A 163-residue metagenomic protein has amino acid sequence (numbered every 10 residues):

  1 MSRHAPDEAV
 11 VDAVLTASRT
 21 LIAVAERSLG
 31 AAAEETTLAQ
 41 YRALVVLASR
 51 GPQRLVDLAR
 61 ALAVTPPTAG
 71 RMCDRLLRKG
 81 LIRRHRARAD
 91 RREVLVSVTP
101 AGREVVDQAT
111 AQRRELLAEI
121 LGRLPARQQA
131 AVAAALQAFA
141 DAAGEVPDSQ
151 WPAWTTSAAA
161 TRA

Functional and structural regions predicted by a protein language model:
M1-A5, A130-A163: C-terminal regulatory/oligomerization modules of transcriptional regulators
M1-T36, A153-W154, R162-A163: N-terminal leader segment of winged-helix/HTH proteins
L21-L29, L62, V105, A109-L124 (+2 more regions): Alpha-helical linker/hinge and terminal dimerization helices associated with HTH transcriptional regulators
A23-T68, K79, L95: N-terminal helix-turn-helix DNA-binding core of bacterial DNA-binding proteins
A33-T37, T68-R71, R75, Q150-T155: Short glycine/proline-centered loop/turn elements that form peptide/ligand docking sites
V45-S49, T110, Q137: Short, locally clustered residues in the helix-turn-helix/winged-helix DNA-binding domain
D74-A134: Charged, amphipathic alpha-helical coiled-coil/dimerization segments
